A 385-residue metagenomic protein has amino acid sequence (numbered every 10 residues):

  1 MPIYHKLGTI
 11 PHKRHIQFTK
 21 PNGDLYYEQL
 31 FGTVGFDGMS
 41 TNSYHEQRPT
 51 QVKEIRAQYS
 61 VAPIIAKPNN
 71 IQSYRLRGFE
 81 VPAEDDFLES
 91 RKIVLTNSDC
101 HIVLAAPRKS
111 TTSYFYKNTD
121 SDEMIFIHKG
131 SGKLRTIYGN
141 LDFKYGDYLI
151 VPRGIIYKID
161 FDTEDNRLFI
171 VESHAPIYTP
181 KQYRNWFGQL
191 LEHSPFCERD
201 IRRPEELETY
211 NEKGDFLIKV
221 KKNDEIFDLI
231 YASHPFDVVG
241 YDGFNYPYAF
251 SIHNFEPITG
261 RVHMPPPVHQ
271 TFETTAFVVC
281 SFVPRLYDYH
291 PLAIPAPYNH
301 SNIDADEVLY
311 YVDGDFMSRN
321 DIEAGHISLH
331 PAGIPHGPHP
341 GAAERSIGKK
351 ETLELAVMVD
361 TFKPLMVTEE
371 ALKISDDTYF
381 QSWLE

Functional and structural regions predicted by a protein language model:
M1-E385: Jelly-roll (double-stranded beta-helix
